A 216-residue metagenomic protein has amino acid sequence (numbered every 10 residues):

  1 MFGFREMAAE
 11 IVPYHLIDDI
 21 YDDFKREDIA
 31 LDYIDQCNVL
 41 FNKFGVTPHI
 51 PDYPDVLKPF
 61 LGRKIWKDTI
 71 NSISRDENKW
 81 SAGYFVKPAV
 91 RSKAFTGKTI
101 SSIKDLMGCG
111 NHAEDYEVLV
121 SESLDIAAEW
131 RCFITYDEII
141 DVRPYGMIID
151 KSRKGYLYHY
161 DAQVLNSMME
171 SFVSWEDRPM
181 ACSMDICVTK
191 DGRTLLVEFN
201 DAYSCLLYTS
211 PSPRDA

Functional and structural regions predicted by a protein language model:
M1-M7, I11-V173: Active-site nucleotide/adenylate-binding loops and adjacent lid/helix of ATP-dependent enzymes
C132, V197-F199, A216: N-terminal, helix-rich and Lys/Arg-enriched segments in bacterial and organellar proteins
Y136-V142, D177-L207: Conserved metal-phosphate-binding beta-hairpin within the catalytic cores of diverse ATP-dependent phosphoryl-transfer
Y208-A216: Single conserved hydrophobic/aromatic residue that forms the stacking wall/gate of nucleotide- or nucleobase-binding
